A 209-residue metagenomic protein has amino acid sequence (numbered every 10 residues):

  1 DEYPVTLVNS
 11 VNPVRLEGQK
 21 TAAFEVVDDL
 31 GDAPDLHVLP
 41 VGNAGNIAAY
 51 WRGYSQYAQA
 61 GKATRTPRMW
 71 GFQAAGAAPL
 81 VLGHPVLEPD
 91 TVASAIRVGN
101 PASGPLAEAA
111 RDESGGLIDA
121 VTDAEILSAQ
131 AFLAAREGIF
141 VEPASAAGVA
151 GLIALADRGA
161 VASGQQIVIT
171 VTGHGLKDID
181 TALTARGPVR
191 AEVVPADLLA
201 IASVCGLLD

Functional and structural regions predicted by a protein language model:
D1-N9, V14, S55-V141, T184-D209: Active-site/ligand-binding loops adjacent to catalytic centers
P4-V5, P34-D35, G164: Local beta-strand N-terminus motif with an aromatic residue
V8-S10, L39-G42, W70-Q73, I169-T172: Short beta-strand segments
L16, V41-Y50, A77-V81, A146-L152: Short glycine/serine/threonine-rich phosphate/pyrophosphate-binding segments that cradle anionic phosphate groups
K20, V26, L30-A58: Glycine-rich ThDP/TPP pyrophosphate-binding loop and its adjacent helix/strand module within ThDP-dependent enzymes
L39-G42, P67, L127-A131, I139-L152 (+1 more regions): Substrate-binding/catalytic subdomain of NAD(P)-dependent oxidoreductase enzymes
V149-D209: Catalytic phosphate/nucleotide-handling subdomain of diverse soluble enzymes
